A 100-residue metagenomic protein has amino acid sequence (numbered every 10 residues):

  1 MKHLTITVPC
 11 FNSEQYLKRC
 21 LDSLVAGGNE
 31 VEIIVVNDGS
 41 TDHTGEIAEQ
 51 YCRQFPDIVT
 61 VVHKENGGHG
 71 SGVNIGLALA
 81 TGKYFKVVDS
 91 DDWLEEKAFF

Functional and structural regions predicted by a protein language model:
M1-F100: Nucleotide-sugar donor-binding/catalytic module of glycosyltransferases that assemble extracellular/cell-envelope
